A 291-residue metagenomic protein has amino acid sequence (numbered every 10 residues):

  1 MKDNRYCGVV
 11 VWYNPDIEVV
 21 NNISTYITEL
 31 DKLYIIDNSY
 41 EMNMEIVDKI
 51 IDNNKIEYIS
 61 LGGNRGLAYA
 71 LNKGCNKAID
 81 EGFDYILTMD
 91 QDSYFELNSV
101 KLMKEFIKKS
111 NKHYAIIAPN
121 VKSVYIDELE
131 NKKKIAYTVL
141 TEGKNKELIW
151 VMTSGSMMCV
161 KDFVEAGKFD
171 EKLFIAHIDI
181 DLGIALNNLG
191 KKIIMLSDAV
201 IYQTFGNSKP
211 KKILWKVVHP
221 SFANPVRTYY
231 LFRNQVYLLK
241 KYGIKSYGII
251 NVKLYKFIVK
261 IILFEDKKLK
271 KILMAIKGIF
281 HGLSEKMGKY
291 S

Functional and structural regions predicted by a protein language model:
V9-E29, N43: Short, well-formed alpha-helical segments that are part of the catalytic scaffolds of diverse glycosyltransferases
D37-V47, G63, S93-Y94: A conserved acidic beta->alpha catalytic loop
L61-A78: Glycine-rich, basic loop-to-helix element that forms the pyrophosphate-binding segment of sugar-nucleotide handling
F83-D92: Short beta-strand-to-loop acidic/aromatic patch adjacent to the donor-nucleotide binding site
N98-N131: Conserved donor NDP-sugar-binding/catalytic core segment of glycosyltransferases
L140-M158, A223: A recurrent flexible, glycine/aromatic-enriched loop bordering the glycosyltransferase active site that acts as
D162, A166-G167, K172-F205: A short, conserved alpha-helix in the catalytic core of glycosyltransferases
K240-S291: Non-catalytic, C-terminal membrane-associated alpha-helical segments of glycosyltransferases
